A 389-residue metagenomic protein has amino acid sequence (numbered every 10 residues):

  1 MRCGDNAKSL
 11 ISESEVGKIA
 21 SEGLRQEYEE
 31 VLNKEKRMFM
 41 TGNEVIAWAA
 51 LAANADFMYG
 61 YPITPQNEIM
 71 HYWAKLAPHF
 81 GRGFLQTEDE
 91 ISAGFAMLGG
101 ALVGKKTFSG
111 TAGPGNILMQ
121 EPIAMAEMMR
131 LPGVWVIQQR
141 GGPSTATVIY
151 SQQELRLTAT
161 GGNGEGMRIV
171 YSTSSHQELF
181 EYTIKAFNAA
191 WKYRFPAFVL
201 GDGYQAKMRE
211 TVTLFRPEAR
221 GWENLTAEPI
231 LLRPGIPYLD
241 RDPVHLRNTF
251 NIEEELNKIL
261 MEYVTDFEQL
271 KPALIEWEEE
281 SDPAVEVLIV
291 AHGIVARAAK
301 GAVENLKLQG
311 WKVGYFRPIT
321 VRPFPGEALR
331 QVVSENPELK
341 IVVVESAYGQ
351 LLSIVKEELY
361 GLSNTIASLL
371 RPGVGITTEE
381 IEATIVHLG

Functional and structural regions predicted by a protein language model:
R2-T160, G166-M167, T378-T384: Thiamine diphosphate
T41-V45, V264-V287, K300: Glycine-/acidic-rich phosphate or pyrophosphate-binding loops and their flanking alpha/beta elements
T111, V134-Q138, Y171-T173, F198-D202 (+2 more regions): Short beta-strand segments
I149-G203, T377: Conserved thiamine diphosphate
R194-E279: Conformationally flexible catalytic loops at phosphate/diphosphate-handling active centers
W277-W311, F316, R322-A328: Redox- and metal-dependent alpha/beta enzyme cores, enriched for Fe-S-associated oxidoreductases and cofactor-handling
E304-N305, Y315-G361: Glycine-rich, anion-gripping cofactor-binding loops and their flanking helix/strand elements in enzyme active sites
E345-G389: Peripheral docking tails and interdomain loops at the edges of cofactor- or intermediate-handling domains
